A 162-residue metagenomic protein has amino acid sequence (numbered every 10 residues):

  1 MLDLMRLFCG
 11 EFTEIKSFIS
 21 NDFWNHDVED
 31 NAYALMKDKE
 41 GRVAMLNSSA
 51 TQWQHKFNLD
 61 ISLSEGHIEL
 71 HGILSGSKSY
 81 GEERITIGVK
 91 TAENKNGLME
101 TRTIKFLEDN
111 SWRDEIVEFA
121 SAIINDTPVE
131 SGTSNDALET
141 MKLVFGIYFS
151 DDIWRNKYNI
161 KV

Functional and structural regions predicted by a protein language model:
M1-L2, R113-V117, M141-V144: A general structural signal for well-ordered alpha-helical segments in protein cores
M1-N21, A34-R42: Oxidoreductase and adenylate-handling cofactor-binding alpha/beta cores
L2, V28-A32, S134, M141: Conserved glycosyltransferase catalytic-site signature
M5, R102, T127: Short, flexible active-site loop motifs that bind/organize anionic cofactors or intermediates
G10-S17, V43, G66, P128 (+2 more regions): Generic structural signal for secondary-structure transition and capping sites
W24-E29, K39-E115, E130-T133: NAD(P)-dinucleotide binding in Rossmann-like oxidoreductases
K39, F119-V162: C-terminal helix-rich "cap/oligomerization" subdomain common to oxidoreductases
